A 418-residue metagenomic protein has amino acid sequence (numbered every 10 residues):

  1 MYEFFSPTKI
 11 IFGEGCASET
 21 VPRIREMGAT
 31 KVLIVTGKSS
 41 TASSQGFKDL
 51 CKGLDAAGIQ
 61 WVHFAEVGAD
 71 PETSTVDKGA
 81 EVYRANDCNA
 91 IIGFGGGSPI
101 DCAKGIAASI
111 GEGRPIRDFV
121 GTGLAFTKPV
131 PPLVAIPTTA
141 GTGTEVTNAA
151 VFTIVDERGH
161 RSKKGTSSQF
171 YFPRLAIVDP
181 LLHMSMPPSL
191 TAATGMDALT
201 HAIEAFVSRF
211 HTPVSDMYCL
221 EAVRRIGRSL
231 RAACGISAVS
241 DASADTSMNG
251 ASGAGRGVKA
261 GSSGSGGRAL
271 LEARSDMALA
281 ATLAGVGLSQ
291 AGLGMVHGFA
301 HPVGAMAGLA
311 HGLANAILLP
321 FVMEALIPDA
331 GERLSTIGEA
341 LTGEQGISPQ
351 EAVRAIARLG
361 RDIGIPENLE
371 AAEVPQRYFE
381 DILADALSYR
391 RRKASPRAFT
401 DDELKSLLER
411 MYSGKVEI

Functional and structural regions predicted by a protein language model:
M1-A90, L369-E370, A398: ATP/NTP phosphate-donor binding region
A17-T20, S43-G46, T73-T75, S98-A103 (+3 more regions): Short glycine/serine/threonine-rich phosphate/pyrophosphate-binding segments that cradle anionic phosphate groups
S74-L181: Glycine/threonine-rich beta-strand-loop-alpha-helix active-site module that forms ligand/phosphate-binding
A149-A291, D402: Carboxylate- and glycine-rich phosphate/diphosphate-binding segment that chelates Mg2+/Mn2+
L199-I203, M277-G285, F299, L319 (+4 more regions): Short alpha-helical scaffolding segments that buttress acidic/His motifs in well-ordered protein cores
A291-S348: C-terminal catalytic subdomain
L334, L341-I418: C-terminal charged capping/lid subdomain of soluble metabolic enzymes
